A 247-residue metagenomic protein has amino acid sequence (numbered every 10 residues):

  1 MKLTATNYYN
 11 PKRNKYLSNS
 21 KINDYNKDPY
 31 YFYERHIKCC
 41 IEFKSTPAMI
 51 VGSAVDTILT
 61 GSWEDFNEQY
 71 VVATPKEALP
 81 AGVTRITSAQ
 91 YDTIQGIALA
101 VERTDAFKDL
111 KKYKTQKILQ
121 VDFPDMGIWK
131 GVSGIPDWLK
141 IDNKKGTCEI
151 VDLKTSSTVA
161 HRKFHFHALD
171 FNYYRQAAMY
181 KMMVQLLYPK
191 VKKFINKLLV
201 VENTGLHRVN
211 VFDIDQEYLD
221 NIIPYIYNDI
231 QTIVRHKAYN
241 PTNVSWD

Functional and structural regions predicted by a protein language model:
M1-G134: Metal-dependent nuclease catalytic cores that hydrolyze phosphodiester bonds in DNA/RNA, characterized by
S88-Y91, G96-A98, H167-Y174, M179-D247: Metal-dependent nuclease catalytic regions and adjoining charged, substrate-binding loops involved in nucleic-acid end
D122-M126, A160-L169: Surface-exposed cleft-lining segments at the edges of enzyme active sites
D122-P124, I141, L199-V201: A generic structural motif
D125-I128, N143-T147, Y188-K192: Short, solvent-exposed loop/turn segments that connect beta-strands within catalytic domains and beta-strand-rich
G131-S133, G146-C148, H207-V209: Short, mixed charged/polar active-site loops that provide acid/base catalysis or chelate metal/phosphate cofactors
G134-P136, N196: Change "...and in nucleic-acid phosphodiester-cleaving endonucleases..." to "...and in nucleic-acid processing enzymes
P136-K163, Y180: Conserved catalytic cores of phosphodiester-cleaving nucleases, focusing on short active-site segments
